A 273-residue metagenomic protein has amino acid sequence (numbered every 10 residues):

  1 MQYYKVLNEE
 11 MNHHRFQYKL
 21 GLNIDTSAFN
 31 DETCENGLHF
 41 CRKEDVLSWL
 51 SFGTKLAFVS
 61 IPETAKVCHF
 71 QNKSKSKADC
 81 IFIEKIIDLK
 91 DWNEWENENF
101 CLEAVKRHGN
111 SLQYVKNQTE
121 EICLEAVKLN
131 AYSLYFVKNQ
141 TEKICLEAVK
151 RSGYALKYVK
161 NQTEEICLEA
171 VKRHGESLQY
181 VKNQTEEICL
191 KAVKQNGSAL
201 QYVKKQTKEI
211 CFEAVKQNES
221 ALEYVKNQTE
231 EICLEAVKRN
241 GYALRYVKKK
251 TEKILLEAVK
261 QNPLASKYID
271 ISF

Functional and structural regions predicted by a protein language model:
M1-E35, T54: ADP-ribose/NAD+-binding catalytic cleft of ART/PARP-like enzymes
D25-L89: ADP-ribosyltransferase catalytic core
N93-F100: Leucine-rich, hydrophobic repeat-scaffold detector
L102-P263: Thr-biased low-complexity repeat/linker tracts and other Thr-enriched repetitive architectures
I269-D270: Short, T/G/N/S-enriched strand-turn elements that build extracellular solenoid repeat scaffolds
